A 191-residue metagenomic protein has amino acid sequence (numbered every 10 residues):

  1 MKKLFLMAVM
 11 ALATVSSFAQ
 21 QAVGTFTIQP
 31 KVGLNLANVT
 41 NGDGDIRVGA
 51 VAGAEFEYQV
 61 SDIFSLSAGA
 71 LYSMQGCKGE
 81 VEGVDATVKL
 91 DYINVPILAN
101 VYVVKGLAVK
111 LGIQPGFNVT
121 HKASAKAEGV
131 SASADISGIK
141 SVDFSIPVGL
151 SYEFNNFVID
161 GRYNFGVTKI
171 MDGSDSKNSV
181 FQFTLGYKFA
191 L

Functional and structural regions predicted by a protein language model:
M1-T27, L185, F189-L191: Bacterial Sec-dependent N-terminal signal peptides
Q20-L66, N164-G166: Short glycine/proline- and aromatic-enriched beta-strand/turn motifs that initiate or cap beta-hairpins
Q21-V23, S61, V104, F154-F157 (+1 more regions): Outer-membrane beta-barrel channels and translocator barrels
P30-L34, A50-Y58, A70-Y72, V95-V101 (+4 more regions): Residues on the lipid-exposed face of transmembrane beta-strands in outer-membrane beta-barrel proteins
T40-R47, K78-D85, H121-V130, M171-K177: Outer-membrane beta-barrel translocator domains and adjoining extracellular loop/strand segments of Gram-negative
I63-L66, L107-V109, N156-G161: Repeated loop/turn-to-beta-strand initiation elements of outer-membrane beta-barrel proteins
Q75-V81, T87-I93, A134-L191: Predominantly the C-terminal beta-signal and adjacent terminal strand-loop region of outer-membrane beta-barrel
K78-G112: Helix-adjacent hinge/juxtasegments
